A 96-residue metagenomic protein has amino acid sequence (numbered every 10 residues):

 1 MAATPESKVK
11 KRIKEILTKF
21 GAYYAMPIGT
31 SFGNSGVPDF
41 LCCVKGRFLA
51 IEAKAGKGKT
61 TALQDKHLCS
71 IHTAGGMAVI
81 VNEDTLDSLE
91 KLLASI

Functional and structural regions predicted by a protein language model:
M1-I96: Catalytic phosphate/metal-binding cores of nucleic-acid and nucleotide-processing enzymes, i.e., regions that mediate
